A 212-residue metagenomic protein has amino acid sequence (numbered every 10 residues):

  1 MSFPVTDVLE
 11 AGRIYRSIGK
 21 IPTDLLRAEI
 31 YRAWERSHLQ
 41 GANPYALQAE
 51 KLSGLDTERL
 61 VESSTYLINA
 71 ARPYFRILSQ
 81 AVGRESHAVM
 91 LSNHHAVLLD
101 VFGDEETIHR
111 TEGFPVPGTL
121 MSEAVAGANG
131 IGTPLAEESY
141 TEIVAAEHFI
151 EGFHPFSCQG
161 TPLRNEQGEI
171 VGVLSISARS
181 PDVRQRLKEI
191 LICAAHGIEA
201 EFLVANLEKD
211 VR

Functional and structural regions predicted by a protein language model:
M1-P117, T133, P155, E169-R212: Intrinsically disordered, low-complexity terminal regulatory regions
L78-S79, I131-G132, E147, G160: A generic local secondary-structure boundary/capping motif
H94, A145-E147, T161, R179: Fold-independent oxyanion-binding glycine-rich loops and adjacent beta-strand/coil segments at enzyme active sites
S122, A126-N129: A gly/proline- and charged-residue-enriched helix-loop-helix capping module
N129-T141: Soluble sensory domains of the PAS superfamily and closely related sensory modules
T141-F153: Membrane-proximal, non-catalytic sensory/regulatory domains of signal-transducing membrane proteins
G152-P162: A short beta-strand signature within small-molecule sensing/ligand-binding domains used in signal transduction
